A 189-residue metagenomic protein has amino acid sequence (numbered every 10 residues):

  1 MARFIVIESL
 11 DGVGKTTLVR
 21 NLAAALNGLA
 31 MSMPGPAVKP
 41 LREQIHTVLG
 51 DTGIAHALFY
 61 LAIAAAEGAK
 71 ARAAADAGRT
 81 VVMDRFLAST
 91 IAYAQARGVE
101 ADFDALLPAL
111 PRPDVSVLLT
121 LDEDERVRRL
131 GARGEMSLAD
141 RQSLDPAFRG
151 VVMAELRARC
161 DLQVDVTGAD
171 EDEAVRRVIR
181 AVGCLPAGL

Functional and structural regions predicted by a protein language model:
I5-V6: Short hydrophobic/aromatic beta-strand immediately N-terminal to the Walker A/P-loop
S9: The Walker A (P-loop) glycine that initiates the GxxxxGKT/S ATP-binding motif of P-loop NTPases
G12-V13: ATP-binding Walker
T16: Walker A/P-loop
A30-A101: ATP-dependent small-molecule kinase phosphotransfer cores that center on conserved nucleotide phosphate-binding segments
T90-Y93, G98-A154: A glycine- and Lys/Arg-enriched "phosphate-lid" helix/loop adjacent to the NTP-binding pocket of small-molecule kinases
R128-L189: NTP-dependent small-molecule kinase module
